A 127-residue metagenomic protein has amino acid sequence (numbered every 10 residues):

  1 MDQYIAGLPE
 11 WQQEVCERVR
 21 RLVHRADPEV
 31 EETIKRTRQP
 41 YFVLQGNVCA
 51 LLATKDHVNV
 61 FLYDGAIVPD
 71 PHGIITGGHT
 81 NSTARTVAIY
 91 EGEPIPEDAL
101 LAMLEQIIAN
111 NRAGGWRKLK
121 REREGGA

Functional and structural regions predicted by a protein language model:
M1-A127: Charge-dense, helix-prone N-terminal extensions
